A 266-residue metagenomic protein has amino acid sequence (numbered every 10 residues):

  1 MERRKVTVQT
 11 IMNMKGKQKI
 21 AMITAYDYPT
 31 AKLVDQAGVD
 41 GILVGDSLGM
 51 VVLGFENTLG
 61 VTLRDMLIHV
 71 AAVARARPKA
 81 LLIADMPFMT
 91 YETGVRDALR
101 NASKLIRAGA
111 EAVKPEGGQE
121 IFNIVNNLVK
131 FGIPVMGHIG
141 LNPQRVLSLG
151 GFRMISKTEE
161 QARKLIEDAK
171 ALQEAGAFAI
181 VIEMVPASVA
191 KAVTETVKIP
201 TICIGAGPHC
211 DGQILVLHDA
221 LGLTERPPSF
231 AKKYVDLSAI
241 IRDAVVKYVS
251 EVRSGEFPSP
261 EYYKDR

Functional and structural regions predicted by a protein language model:
E2-R266: Alpha/beta enzyme core
